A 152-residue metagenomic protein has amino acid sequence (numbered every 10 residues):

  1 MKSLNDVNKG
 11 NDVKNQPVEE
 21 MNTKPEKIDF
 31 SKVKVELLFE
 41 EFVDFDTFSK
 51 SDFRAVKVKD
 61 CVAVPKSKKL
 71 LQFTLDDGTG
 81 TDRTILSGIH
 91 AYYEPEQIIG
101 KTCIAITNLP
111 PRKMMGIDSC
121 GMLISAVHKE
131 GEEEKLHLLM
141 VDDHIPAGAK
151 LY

Functional and structural regions predicted by a protein language model:
M1-Y152: Phosphate-backbone binding interfaces of nucleic-acid-interacting proteins
